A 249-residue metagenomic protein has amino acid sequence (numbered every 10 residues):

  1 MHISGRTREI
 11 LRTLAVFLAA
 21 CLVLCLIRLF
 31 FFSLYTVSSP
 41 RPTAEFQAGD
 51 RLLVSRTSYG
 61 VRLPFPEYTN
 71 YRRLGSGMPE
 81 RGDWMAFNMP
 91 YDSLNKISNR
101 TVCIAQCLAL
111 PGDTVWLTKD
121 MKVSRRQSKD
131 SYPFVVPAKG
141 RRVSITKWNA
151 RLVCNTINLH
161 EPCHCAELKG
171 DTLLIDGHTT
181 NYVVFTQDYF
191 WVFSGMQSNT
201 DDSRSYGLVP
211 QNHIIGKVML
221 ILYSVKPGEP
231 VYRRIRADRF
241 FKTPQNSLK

Functional and structural regions predicted by a protein language model:
M1-K249: Extended hydrophobic leader/signal-anchor segments used for secretion and membrane insertion
